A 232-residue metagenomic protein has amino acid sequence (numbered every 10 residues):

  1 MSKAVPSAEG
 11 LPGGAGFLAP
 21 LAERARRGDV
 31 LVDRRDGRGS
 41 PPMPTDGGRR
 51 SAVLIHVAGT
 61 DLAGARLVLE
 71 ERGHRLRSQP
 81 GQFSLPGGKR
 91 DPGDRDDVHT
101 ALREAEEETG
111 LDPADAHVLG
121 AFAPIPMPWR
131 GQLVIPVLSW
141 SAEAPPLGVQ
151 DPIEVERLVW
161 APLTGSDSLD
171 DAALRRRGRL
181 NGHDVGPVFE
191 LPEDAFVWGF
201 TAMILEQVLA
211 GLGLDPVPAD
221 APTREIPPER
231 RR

Functional and structural regions predicted by a protein language model:
M1-S84, K89-P145, L180, D184-R232: N-terminal leader/linker segments that precede catalytic domains of diphosphate-processing enzymes
Q150-P187, L191: NUDIX/MutT-family hydrolases
